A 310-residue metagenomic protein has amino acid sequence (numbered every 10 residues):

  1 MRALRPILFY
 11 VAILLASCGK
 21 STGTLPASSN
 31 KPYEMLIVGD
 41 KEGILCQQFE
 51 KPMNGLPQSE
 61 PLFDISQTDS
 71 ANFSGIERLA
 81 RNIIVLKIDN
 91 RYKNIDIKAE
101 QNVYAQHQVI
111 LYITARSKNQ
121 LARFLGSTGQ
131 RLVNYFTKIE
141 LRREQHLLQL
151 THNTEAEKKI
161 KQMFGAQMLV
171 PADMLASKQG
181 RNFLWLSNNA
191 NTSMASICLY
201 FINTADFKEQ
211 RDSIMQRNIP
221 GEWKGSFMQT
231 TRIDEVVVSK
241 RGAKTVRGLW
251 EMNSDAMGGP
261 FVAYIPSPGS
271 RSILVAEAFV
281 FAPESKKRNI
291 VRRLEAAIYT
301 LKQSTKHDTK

Functional and structural regions predicted by a protein language model:
M1-L8: Bacterial N-terminal signal peptides that target proteins for export
L14-S17: C-terminal motif of bacterial Sec signal peptides marking the signal peptidase cleavage site
S21-T22, L36-D40, N54-S59, P171-E222 (+1 more regions): Secretory pathway targeting signatures of secreted, lumenal, and periplasmic proteins
S21-V109: Start-of-domain marker
N30, K41-G43, Q47, G55 (+3 more regions): N-terminal "mature-domain start" segment
E34-I37, V103-E157: Long, acidic/polar, low-complexity amphipathic helices and coiled-coil-like
T68-N119, R123, I219-I273, S285-K287 (+2 more regions): Signature of long, low-cysteine stretches enriched in small and polar/charged residues
A122-R143, M168, M174, V275-K310: Surface-exposed amphipathic alpha-helical segments
